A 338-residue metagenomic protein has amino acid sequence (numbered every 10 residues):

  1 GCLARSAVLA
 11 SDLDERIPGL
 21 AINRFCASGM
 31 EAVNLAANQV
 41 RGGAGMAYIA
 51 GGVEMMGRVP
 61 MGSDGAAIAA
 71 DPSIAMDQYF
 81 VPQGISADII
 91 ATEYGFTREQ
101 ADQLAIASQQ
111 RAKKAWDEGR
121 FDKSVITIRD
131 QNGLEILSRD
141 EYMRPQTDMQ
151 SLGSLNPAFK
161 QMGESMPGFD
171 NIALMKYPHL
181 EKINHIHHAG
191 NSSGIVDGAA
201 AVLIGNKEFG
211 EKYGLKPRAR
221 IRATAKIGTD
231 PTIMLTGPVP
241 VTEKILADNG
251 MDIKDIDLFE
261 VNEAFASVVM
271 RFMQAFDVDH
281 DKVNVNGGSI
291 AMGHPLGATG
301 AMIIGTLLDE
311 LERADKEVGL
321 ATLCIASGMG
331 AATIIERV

Functional and structural regions predicted by a protein language model:
G1-M46, Q78-I85, G153-G194, A275-M302 (+1 more regions): Conserved catalytic cysteine-centered active-site region of acyl-thioester-dependent Claisen-condensing enzymes
G1-R5, E135-M143, P231-P238, E263-D281 (+2 more regions): Short glycine/threonine-rich loop-to-helix capping motif typified by GTGT followed within a few residues by an Asp-Pro
S6, R24-V53, A91-F121, A201-E208 (+2 more regions): Active-site-proximal alpha-helical scaffold in enzymes
P18-N23, Y48-E54, Q100-A107, V125-D130 (+4 more regions): Beta-strand segments within the central parallel beta-sheet cores of soluble alpha/beta enzyme folds
R41-Y94: Flexible glycine-/small-residue-enriched beta->alpha junction loops that bind anionic phosphate/pyrophosphate groups
Q103-K207, K212, A275, H280-K282: N-terminal extracellular/periplasmic Venus flytrap/periplasmic-binding protein-like
K207-D255, M273: Glycine- and Gly-Pro-enriched alpha-helical subdomains that act as flexible, kink-prone "lid/hinge" or packing modules
